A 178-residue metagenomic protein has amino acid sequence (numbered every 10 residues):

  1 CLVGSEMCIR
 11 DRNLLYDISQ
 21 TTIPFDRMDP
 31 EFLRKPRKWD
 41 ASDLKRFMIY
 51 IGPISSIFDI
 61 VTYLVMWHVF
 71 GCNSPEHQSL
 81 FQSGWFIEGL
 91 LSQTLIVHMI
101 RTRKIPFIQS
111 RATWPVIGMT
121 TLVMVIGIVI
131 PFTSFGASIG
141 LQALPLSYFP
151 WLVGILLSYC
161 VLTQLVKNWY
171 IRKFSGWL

Functional and structural regions predicted by a protein language model:
S5-E6, R10-L178: C-terminal transmembrane helices and immediately adjacent loops/tails of multi-pass membrane transport proteins
